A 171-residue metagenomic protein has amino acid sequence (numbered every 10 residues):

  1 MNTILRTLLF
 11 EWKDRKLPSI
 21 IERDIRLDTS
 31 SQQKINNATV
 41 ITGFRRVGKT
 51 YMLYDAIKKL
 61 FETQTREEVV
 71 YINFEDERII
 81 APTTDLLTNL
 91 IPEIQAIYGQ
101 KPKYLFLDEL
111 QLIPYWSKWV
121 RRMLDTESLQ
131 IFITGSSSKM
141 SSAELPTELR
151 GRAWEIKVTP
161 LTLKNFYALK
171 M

Functional and structural regions predicted by a protein language model:
M1-M171: Phosphate-binding site recognition
